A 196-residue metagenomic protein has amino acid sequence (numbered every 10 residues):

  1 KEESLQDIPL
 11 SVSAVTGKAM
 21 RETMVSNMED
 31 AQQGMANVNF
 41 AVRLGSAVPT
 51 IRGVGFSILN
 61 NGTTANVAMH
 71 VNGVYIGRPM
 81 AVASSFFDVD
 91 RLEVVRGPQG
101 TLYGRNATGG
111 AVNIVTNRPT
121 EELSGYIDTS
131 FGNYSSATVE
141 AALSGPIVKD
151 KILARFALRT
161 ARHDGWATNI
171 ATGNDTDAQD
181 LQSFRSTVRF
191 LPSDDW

Functional and structural regions predicted by a protein language model:
K1-E122: Acidic, small-polar-rich N-terminal luminal/periplasmic segments of exported/outer-membrane proteins
K1-E2, N133, V188: Short polar catalytic/cofactor-binding loops
V25, F86, A178-Q179, R189: Amphipathic alpha-helical transducer elements in NTP-driven molecular machines
D30-A31, A142, T187: Generic structural signal for isolated residues within well-ordered alpha-helices
N66, R78, F87-D90, R96 (+3 more regions): Outer-membrane beta-barrel translocator/receptor signature
G73, G145-I147, V188-F190: Residue-level signature of outer-membrane beta-barrel architecture
